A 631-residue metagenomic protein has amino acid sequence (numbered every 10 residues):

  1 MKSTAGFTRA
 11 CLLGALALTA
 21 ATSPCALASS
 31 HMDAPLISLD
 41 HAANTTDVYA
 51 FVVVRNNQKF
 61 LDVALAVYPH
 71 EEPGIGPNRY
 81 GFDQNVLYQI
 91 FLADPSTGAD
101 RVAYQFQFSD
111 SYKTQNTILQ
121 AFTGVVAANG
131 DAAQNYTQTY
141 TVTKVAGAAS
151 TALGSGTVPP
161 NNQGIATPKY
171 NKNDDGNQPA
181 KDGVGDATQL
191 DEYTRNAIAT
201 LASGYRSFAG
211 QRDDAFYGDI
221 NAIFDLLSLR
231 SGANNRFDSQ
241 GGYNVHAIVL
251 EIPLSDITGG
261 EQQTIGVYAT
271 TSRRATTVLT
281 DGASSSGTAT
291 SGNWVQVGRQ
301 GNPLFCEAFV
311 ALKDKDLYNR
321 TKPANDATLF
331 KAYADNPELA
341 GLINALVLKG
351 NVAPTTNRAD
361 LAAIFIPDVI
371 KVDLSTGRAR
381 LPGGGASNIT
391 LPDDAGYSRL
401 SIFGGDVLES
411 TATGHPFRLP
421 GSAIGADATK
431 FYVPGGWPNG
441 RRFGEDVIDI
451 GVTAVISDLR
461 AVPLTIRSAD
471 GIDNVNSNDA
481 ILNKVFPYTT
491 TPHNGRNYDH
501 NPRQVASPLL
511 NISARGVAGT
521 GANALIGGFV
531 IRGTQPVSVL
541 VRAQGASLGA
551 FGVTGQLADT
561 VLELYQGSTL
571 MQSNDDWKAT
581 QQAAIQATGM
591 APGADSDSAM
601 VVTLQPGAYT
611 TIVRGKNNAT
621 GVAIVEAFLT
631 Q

Functional and structural regions predicted by a protein language model:
K2-L12: Bacterial N-terminal signal peptides that target proteins for export
K2-T4, A20, N497: RTX-like calcium-binding, glycine/aspartate-rich low-complexity repeat tracts
C11-S23: Bacterial N-terminal signal peptides
L18, D40, Y80-F82, Q240 (+7 more regions): Generic marker of residues within folded, mature protein domains
L27-R503: Surface-exposed extracytoplasmic segments
Q504-Q631: A sequence-level detector for low-complexity, Ser/Thr- and acidic-rich stretches
